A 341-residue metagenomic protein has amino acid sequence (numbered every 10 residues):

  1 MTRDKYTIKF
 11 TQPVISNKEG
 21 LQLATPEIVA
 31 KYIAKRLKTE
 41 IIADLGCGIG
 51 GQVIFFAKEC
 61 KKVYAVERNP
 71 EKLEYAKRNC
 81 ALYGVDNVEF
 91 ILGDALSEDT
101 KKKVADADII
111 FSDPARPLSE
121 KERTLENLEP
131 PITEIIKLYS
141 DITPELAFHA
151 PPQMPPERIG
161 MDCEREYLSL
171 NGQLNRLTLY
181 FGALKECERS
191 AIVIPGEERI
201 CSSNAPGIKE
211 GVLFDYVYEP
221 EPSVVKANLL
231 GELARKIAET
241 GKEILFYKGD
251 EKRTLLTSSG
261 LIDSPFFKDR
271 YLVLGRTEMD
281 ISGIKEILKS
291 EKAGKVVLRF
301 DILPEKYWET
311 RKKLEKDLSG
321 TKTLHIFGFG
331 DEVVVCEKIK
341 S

Functional and structural regions predicted by a protein language model:
M1-S341: SAM-dependent transferase fold signal centered on methyltransferase-like domains, encompassing both Class I
